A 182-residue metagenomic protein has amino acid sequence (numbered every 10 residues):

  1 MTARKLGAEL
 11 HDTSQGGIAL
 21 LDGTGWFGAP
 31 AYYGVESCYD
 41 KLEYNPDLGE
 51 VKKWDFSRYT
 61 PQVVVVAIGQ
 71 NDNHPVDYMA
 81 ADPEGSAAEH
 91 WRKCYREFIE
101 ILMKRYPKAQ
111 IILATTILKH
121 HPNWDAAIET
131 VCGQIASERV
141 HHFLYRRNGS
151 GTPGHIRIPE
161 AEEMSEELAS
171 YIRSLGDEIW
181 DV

Functional and structural regions predicted by a protein language model:
M1-R92, Q110, L118-P122, H155 (+1 more regions): Conserved SGNH/GDSL esterase-like catalytic core that processes O-acyl groups on lipids and polysaccharides
A3, G7, G69, E100-P107 (+3 more regions): Sec-exported extracytoplasmic/periplasmic mature domains
V51-Y59, E100-R105, D177-D181: Surface-exposed acidic, glycine-flexible loop patches that form ligand/cofactor-binding and adhesion interfaces
S57-Y59, Y95, R105-K108, I135-S137: A structural signal for short secondary-structure junctions
N73-D77, L102-A109, H141-Y145: Short amphipathic alpha-helical segments, especially helix-boundary/capping motifs
Y95-I99, I128-E129: Generic structural signal for well-ordered alpha-helices, preferentially at hydrophobic/aromatic core positions
Q110-V182: Extracellular serine-dependent O-acyl
